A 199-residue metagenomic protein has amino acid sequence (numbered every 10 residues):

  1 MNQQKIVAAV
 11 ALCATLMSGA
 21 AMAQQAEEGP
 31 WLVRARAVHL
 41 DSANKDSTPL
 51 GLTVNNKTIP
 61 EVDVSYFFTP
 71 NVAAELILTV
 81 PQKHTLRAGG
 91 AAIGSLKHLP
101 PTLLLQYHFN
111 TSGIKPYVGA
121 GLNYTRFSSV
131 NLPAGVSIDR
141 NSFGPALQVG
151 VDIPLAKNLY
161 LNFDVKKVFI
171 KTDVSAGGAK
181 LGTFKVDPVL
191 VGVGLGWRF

Functional and structural regions predicted by a protein language model:
M1-G29: Cleavable N-terminal export/targeting peptides
N2-A8, C13, N56, V64-Y66 (+2 more regions): Domain-scale selection of a single, long terminal region that carries the protein's primary operational module
A23-S65, A74, S128-S129, G194-R198: Short glycine/proline- and aromatic-enriched beta-strand/turn motifs that initiate or cap beta-hairpins
E27, L50-N56, A91-H98, G135-F143 (+1 more regions): Replace "Gram-negative outer membrane beta-barrel proteins" with "bacterial and organellar outer membrane beta-barrel
R34-R36, D63-F67, Q148-G150, P154 (+1 more regions): Short, conserved structural micro-motifs that define repeat-unit consensus positions and nucleotide-binding loops
H39, D63-L132, S142, I153 (+1 more regions): Gram-negative (and chloroplast) outer-membrane scaffold detector with strong preference for beta-barrel transmembrane
N44-G51, H84-A92, F127-S137, D173-K180: Outer-membrane beta-barrel translocator domains and adjoining extracellular loop/strand segments of Gram-negative
V54-N55, S142-G144, D152-N162, K166-A176 (+2 more regions): Subset of outer-membrane beta-barrel
